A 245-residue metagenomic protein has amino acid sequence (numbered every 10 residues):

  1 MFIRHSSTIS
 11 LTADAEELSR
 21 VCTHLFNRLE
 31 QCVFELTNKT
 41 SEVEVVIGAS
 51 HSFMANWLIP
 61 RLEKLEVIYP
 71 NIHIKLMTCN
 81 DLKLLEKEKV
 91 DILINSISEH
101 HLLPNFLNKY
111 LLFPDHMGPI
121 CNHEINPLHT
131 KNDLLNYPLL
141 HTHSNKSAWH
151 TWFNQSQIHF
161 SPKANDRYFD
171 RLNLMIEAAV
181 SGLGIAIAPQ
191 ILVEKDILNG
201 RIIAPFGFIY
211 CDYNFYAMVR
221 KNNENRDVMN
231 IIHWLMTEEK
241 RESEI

Functional and structural regions predicted by a protein language model:
M1-L11: A short LG(V/I)-centered, amphipathic sequence patch enriched for acidic residue(s) preceding the LG motif
L18-K39: Alpha-helical linker/hinge and terminal dimerization helices associated with HTH transcriptional regulators
E42-H101: Central regulatory/effector-binding core of bacterial HTH transcription factors
E63-V67, A148-P162: Ligand-binding cleft/hinge of the Venus flytrap
T78-Y137, S144, Q155-H159: Acidic, Gly/Pro-rich loop/turn segments at junctions of secondary structure
N108-F113, N199-C211: Short beta-strand->loop
S161-A204: Hydrophobic hinge/microswitch elements
G207-I245: A late-sequence structural motif
